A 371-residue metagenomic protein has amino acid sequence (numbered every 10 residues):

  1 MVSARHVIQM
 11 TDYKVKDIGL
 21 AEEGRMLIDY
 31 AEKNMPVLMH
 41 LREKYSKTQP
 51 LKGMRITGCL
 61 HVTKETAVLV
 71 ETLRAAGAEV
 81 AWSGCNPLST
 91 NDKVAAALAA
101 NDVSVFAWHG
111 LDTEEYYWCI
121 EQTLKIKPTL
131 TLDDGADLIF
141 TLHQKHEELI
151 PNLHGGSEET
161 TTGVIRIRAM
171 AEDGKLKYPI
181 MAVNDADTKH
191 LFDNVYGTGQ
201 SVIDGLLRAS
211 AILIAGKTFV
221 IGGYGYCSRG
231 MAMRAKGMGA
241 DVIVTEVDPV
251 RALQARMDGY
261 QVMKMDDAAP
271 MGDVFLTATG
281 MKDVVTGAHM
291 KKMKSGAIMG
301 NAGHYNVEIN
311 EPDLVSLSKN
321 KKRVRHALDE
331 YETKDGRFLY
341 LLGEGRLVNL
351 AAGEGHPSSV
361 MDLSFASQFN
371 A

Functional and structural regions predicted by a protein language model:
V2-A186, D335, S359, A366: N-terminal ligand-binding/catalytic initiation module
V2-T11, G19-M35, L51-R55, T63 (+2 more regions): Adenosine-phosphate binding glycine-rich loop
L60-G77, K189, D193, G197-M271 (+1 more regions): Glycine-rich phosphate/diphosphate-binding loop of Rossmann-like nucleotide-binding domains
L69, K93-A96, W118-C119, F140-E147 (+6 more regions): Short acidic, glycine/serine/threonine-rich loops at helix termini
G84, L130-D134, E147-T162, M281 (+2 more regions): ADP-ribose/adenylate-binding Rossmann-like module
L124-K125, I214, D266-P270, M290-K294: A short, aliphatic-rich alpha-helical micro-motif
T277, V285, K291-M293, L350-P357: Short beta-alpha connecting loops at secondary-structure transitions that line or flank enzyme active sites
